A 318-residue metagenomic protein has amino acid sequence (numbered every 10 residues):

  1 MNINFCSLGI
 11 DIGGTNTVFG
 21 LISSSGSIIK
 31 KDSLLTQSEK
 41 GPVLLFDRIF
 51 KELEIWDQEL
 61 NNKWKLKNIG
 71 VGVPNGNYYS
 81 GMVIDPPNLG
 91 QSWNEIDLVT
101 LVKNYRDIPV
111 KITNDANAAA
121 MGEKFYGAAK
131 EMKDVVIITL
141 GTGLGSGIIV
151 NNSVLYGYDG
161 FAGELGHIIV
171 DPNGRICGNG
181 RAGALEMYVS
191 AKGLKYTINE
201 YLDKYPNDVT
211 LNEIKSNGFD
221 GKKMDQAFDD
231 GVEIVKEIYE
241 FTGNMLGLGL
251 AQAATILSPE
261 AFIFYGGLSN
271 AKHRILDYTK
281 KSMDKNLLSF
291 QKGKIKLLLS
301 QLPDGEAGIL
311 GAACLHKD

Functional and structural regions predicted by a protein language model:
N2-K51, W64, V83-D85, G160: Short glycine-rich, Thr/Ser-proximal phosphate-binding strand/loop in the N-terminal lobe of ATP-dependent enzymes
F5-D11, L66-G70, V135-T139, G145-G147: Short glycine-aspartate micro-motif
S38, P42-F50, E54, K67-I69 (+2 more regions): Glycine-rich phosphate-binding loop and adjoining helix at the ATP-binding site of ATP-dependent phosphoryl-transfer
I49-I69, R106-V110, A128, L202-Y205 (+2 more regions): Phosphate/pyrophosphate-binding loops at sites that engage ATP/ADP/AMP, CoA/4′-phosphopantetheine, polyphosphate
K111-K124, N270-D318: Glycine-rich phosphate-binding/hydrolytic loop that grips phosphoryl groups
I112-A116, H167-P206: Glycine-rich phosphate-binding loop plus the immediately following alpha-helix
K130-Y188: Glycine-rich phosphate-binding loop of actin/hexokinase-like ATP-binding domains
L185-I263, I295-K296: A mobile "lid/hinge" subdomain adjacent to the ATP/sugar-phosphate binding pocket shared across diverse ATP-dependent
